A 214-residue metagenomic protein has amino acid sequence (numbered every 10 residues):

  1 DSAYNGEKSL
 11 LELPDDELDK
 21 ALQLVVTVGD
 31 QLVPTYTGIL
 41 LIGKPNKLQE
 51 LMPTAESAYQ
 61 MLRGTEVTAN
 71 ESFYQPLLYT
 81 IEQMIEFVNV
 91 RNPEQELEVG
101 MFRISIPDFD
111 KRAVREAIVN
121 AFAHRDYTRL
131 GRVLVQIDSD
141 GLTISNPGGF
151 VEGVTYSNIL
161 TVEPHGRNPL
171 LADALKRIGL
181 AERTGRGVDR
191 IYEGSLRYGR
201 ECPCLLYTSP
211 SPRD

Functional and structural regions predicted by a protein language model:
D1-R129, Q136-T143, G148-G166, G187 (+1 more regions): Active-site helix-to-loop segments that bind/position phosphate- or nucleotide-bearing substrates and donors across
R167-A172, R177-E193: Glycine-rich phosphate-binding loop
S195-G199: Conserved glycine-/histidine-rich ATP-lid loop and adjacent helix of the Bergerat-fold HATPase_c
Y207-D214: Conserved small/polar residues in nucleotide/adenosyl-binding loops
